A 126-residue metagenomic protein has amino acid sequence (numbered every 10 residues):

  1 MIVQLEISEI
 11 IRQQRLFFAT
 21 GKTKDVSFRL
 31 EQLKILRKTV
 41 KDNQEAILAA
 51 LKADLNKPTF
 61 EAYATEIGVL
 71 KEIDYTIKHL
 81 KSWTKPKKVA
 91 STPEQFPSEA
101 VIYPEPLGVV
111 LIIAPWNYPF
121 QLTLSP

Functional and structural regions predicted by a protein language model:
M1-V101: N-terminal Rossmann-like NAD(P)+-binding subdomain of aldehyde/semialdehyde dehydrogenases
S91-P126: Conserved small-residue-rich beta-alpha loop and adjacent elements that most often cradle the phosphate/pyrophosphate
